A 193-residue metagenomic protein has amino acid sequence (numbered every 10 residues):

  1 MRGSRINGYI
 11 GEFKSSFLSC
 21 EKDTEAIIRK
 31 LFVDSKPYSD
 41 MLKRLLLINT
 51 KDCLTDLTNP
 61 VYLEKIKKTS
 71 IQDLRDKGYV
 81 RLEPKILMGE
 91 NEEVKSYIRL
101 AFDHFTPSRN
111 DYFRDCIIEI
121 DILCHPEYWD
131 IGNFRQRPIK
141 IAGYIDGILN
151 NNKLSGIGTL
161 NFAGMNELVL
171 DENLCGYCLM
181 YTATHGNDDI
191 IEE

Functional and structural regions predicted by a protein language model:
M1-P107: Small/polar-rich, solvent-exposed N-terminal microdomains that initiate assembly or binding
I28, L42, C124-P126, A142: Localized chelating/binding microdomains that coordinate divalent metal ions or stabilize phosphate-bearing
N91-E93, Q136-E193: Acidic-leaning, charged glycine-interspersed low-complexity segments
A101-D103, E119-L123, M180-T184: Residue-level recognition of well-ordered beta-strand positions that form the cores of beta-sheet-rich folds across
P107-S108, W129: Short beta-strands and strand-coil junctions in structured, solvent-facing domains, enriched
S108-R114, L170-N173: Short glycine/proline-enriched loop/turn "hinge" motifs that connect secondary-structure elements and lie
F113-W129: Short acidic, glycine/tyrosine-flanked loop/strand segments centered on an H-E-D-like triad
W129-Q136: Short, flexible/disordered intra-domain loops and linkers
